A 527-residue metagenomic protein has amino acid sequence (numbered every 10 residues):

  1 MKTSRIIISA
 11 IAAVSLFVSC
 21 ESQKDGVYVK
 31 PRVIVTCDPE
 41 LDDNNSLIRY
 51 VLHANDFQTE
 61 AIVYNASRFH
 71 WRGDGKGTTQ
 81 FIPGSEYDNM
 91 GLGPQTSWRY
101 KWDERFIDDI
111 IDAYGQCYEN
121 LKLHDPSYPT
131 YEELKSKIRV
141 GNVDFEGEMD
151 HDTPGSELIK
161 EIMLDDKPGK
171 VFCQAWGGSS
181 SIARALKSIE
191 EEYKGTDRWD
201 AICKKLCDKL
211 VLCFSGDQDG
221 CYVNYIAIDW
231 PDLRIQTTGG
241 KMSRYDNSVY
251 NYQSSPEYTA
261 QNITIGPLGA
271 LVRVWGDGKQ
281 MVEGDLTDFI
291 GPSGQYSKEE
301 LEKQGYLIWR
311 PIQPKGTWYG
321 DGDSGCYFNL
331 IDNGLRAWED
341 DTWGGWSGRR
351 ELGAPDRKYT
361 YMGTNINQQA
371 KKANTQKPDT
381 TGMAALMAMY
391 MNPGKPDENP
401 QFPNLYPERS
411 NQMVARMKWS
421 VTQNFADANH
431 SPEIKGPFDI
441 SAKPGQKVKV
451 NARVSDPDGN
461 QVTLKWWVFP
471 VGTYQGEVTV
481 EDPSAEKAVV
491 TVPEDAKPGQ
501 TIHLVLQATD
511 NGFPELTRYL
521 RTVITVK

Functional and structural regions predicted by a protein language model:
M1-D25: Bacterial Sec-dependent N-terminal signal peptides
S22-G476, D495, G499: N-terminal acidic, glycine/proline-rich low-complexity segments
S441, V489-T491, V523-T525: Generic structural detector for well-ordered beta-strands
K447-K449, Q461, K487, T501-H503 (+1 more regions): Intrinsic-disorder/low-complexity, polar/charged segments enriched in Ser/Thr/Lys/Arg/Asp/Glu/Gln
P470-T491: Surface-exposed, flexible coil segments in extracellular/virion-facing regions
T509-E515: Short, solvent-exposed loop/turn segments at the edges of extracellular beta-sandwich modules
E515-V526: C-terminal edge beta-strand
